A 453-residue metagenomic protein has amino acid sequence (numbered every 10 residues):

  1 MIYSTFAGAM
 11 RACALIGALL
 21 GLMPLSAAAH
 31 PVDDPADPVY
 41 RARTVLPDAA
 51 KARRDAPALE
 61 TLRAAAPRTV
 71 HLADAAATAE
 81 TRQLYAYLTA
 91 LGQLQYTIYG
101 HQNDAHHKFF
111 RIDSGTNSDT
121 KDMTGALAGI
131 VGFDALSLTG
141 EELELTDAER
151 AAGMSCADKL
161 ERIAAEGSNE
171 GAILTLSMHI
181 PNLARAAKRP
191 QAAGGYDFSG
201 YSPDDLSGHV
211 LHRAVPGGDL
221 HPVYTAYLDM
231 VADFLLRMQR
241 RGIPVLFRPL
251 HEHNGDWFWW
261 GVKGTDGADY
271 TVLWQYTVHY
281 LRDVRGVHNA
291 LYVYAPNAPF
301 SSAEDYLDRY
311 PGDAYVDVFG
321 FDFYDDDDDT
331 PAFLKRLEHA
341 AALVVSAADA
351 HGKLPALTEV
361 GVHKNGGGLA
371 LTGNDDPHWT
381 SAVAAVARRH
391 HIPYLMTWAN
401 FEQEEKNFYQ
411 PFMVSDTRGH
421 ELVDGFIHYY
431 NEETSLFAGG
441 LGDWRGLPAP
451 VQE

Functional and structural regions predicted by a protein language model:
C13-P24: Bacterial N-terminal signal peptides
H30-I130, L136, E144-G153, E433 (+1 more regions): N-terminal module-boundary/linker segments of secreted carbohydrate-active enzymes
Y40-R41, L46-A52, A58-L59, Q102 (+1 more regions): Substrate-binding cleft of secreted/luminal carbohydrate-active enzymes
L94-Q95, A126-G129, N169-L174, R240-L246 (+4 more regions): Loop/turn elements at helix/coil->beta-strand transitions in domains of secreted/extracellular proteins
R111-T120, D158-K159, V231-D233, A298-P311 (+2 more regions): Alpha-helical scaffolding within the catalytic cores of extracellular/periplasmic polymer-degrading hydrolases
G140-D283, V287: Substrate-binding cleft of extracellular glycoside hydrolase catalytic domains
R248-L250, V278, R282-E304, K353-N365 (+1 more regions): Aromatic-lined carbohydrate-recognition surfaces of secreted/lumenal glycan-active proteins
A303, R309-G367, P411-L436: Glycoside hydrolase catalytic-domain groove-lining segments
